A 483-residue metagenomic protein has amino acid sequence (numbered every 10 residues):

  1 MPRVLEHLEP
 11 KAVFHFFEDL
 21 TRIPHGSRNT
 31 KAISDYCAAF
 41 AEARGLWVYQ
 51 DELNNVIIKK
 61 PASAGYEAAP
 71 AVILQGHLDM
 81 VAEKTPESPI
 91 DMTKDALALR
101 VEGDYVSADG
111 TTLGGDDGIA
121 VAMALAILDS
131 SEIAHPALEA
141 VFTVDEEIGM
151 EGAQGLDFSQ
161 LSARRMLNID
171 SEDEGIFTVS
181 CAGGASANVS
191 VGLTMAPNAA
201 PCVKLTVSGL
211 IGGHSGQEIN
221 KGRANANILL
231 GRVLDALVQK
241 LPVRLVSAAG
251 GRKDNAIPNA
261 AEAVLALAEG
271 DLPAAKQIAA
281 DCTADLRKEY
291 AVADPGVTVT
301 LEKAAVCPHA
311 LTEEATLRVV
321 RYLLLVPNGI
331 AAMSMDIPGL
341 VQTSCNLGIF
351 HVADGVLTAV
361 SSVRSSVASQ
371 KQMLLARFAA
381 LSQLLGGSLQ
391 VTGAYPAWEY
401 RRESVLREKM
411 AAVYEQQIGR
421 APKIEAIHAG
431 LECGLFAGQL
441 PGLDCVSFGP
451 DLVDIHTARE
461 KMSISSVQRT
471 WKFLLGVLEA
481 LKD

Functional and structural regions predicted by a protein language model:
R3-D104: Acidic/His- and Gly-rich active-site-bordering loop/insert found across diverse amide/peptide-bond hydrolases
L5, P10-V13, M335, Q342-G355 (+2 more regions): Zn-dependent metallopeptidase/amidohydrolase metal-coordination segment
E18-R22, G251-K253, A263-V264, T298-A310 (+3 more regions): A short beta-alpha structural unit
Y66-R164, S190, A199-C202, E313-L317 (+4 more regions): Active-site metal-coordination/substrate-binding segment of hydrolases, especially metallo-dependent peptidases
P136-A226, L234, V238: Fold-level recognition of mixed alpha/beta catalytic cores in primary-metabolism enzymes, strongest
S159, R223-K240, E269-L272, L317-L324 (+4 more regions): His/Asp/Glu-rich mid-to-C-terminal helical/loop segments that flank catalytic regions of hydrolases
A196-A200, I219-A249, E269-S344, F378: Acidic-enriched catalytic cores of C-N bond-cleaving enzymes acting on peptides and small amides
N225-I228, R232-A248, Y400-L443: Active-site-adjacent substrate-binding region of metalloamidase/peptidase-like peptide-processing proteins
